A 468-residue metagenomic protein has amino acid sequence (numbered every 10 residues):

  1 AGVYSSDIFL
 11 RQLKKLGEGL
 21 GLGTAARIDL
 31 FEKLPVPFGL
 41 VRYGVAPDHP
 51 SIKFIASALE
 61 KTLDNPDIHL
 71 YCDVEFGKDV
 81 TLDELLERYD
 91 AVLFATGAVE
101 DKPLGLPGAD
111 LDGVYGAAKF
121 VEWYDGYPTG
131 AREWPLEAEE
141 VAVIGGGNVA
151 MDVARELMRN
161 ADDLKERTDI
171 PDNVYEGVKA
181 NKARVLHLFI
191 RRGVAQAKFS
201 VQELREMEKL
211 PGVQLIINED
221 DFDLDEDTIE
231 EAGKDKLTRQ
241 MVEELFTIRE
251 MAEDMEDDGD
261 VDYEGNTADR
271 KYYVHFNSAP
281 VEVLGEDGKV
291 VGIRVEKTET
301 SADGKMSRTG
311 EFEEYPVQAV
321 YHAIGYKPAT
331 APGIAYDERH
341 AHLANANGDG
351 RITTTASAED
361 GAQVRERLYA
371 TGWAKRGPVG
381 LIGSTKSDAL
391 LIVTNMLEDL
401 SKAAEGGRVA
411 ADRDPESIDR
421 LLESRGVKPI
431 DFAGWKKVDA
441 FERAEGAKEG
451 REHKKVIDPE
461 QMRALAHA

Functional and structural regions predicted by a protein language model:
Q12, A58-V114, Y273, V281-R294: Feature captures the FAD/FMN-dependent oxidoreductase FAD-binding
L16-K33, P37, V41-Y43, M151 (+3 more regions): Dinucleotide-binding/catalytic capping subdomain of oxidoreductase cores
A25-R27, P35-A91, I248-N266: N-terminal Rossmann-like dinucleotide/flavin-binding domain of flavoprotein oxidoreductases that bind FAD/FMN
E84-A91, L136-A138, S307-Q318: Core beta-strand elements of the Rossmann-like FAD/NAD(P) dinucleotide-binding domain in flavoenzyme oxidoreductases
R88-G97, A142-I144, Y315-G325: Short hydrophobic core segments
D101-A180, H342-A358: Glycine-rich dinucleotide-binding loop and its adjacent helix/turn
G113-A131, V283, K289, S301-R376: FAD-site-proximal beta/loop scaffold in flavoenzymes
T353-A468: C-terminal, flexible cofactor-proximal segment of oxidoreductases
